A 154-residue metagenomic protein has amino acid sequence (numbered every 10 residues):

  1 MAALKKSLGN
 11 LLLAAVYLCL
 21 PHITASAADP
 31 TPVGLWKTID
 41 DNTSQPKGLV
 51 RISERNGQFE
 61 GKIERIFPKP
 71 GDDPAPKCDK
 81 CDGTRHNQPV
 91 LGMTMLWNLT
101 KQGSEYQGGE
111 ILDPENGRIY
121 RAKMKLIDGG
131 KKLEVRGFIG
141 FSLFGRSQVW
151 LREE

Functional and structural regions predicted by a protein language model:
A2-L12: Bacterial N-terminal signal peptides that target proteins for export
N10-H22: Bacterial N-terminal signal peptides
T24-L35: N-terminal helix-cap/turn-to-beta initiation motif at the start of protein domains
L35, Q58, G130-K132: Structural motif
T38-A122: Central antiparallel beta-sheet cores of small beta-barrel/beta-sandwich binding domains
C81-N87, E134-F141: Short aromatic-glycine motifs in intrinsically disordered, low-complexity regions
G130-K132, F138-E154: Edge beta-strand at a domain terminus
